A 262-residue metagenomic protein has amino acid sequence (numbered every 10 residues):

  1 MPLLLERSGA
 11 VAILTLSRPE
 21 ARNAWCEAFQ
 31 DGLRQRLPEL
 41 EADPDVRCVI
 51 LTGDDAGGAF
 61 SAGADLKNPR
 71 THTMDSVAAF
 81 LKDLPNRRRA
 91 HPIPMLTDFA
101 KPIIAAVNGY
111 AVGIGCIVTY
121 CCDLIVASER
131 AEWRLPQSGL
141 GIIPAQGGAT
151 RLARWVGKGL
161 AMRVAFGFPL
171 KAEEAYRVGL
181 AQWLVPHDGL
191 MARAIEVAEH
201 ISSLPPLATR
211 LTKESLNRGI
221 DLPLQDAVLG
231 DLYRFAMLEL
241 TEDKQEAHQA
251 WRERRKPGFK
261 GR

Functional and structural regions predicted by a protein language model:
M1-A12, P44, G53-G57, F168-E173 (+2 more regions): C-terminal alpha-helix plus adjacent terminal tail
M1-D54: Conserved CoA-thioester-binding segment of acyl-CoA-metabolizing enzymes
L14, R18, L33, L51 (+6 more regions): Terminal peptide-recognition signature
A21, G53-D98, A111, G141 (+1 more regions): Glycine- (often His-adjacent) and acidic-residue-rich active-site loop that binds/positions the CoA thioester
F29-G32, L190, D231: Hydrophobic alpha-helical membrane-association signature
P94-L207, Q245-Q249: Crotonase-fold acyl-CoA enzyme core
